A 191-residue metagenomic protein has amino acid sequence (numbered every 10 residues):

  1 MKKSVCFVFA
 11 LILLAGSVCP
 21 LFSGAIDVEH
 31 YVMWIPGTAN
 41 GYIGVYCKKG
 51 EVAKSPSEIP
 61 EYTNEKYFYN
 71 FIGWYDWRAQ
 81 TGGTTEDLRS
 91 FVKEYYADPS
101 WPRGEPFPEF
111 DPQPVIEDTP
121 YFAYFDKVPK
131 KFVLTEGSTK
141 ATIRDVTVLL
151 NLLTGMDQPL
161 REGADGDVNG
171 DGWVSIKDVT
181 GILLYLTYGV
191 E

Functional and structural regions predicted by a protein language model:
M1-F7: Positively charged n-region of N-terminal signal peptides that target proteins for export
C6, N64-Y67, Q113-I116, T142 (+2 more regions): Generic structural signal for beta-strand residues in well-ordered domains
V8-P20: Bacterial N-terminal signal peptides
S17-I26, D126-E191: Cellulosome-associated attachment modules in secreted, modular CAZymes
S23-K130: Secondary-structure capping and domain/repeat boundary segments
